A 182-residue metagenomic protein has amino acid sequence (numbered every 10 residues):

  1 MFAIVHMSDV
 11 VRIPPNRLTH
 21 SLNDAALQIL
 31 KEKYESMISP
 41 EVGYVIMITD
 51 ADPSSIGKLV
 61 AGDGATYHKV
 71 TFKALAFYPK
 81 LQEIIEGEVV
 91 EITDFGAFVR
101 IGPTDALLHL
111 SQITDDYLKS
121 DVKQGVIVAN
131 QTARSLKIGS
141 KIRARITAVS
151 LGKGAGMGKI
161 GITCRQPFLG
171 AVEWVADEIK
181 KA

Functional and structural regions predicted by a protein language model:
M1-A182: Single-stranded RNA-binding regions, centering on S1/OB-family and related RNA-binding modules
